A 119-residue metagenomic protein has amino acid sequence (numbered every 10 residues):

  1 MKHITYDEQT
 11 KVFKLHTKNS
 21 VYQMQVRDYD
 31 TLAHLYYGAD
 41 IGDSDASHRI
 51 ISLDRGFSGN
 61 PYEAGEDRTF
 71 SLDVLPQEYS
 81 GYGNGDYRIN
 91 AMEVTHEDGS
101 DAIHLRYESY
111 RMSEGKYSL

Functional and structural regions predicted by a protein language model:
M1-L119: N-terminal accessory beta-strand-rich subdomains and adjacent acidic, glycine-rich linkers that precede catalytic cores
